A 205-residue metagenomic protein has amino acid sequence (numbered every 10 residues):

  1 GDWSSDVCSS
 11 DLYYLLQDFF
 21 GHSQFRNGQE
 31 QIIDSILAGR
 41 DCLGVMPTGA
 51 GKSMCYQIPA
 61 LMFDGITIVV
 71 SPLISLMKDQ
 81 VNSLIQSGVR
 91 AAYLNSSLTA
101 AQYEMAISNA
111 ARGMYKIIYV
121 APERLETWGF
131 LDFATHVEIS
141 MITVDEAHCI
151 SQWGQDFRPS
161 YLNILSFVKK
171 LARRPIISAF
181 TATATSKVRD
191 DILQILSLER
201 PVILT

Functional and structural regions predicted by a protein language model:
D2-S9: Short, small-residue-biased leader/transition segments that mark boundaries at the very start of proteins
L12-N27, Q152, D156: Dynamic helix-loop-helix/coil hinge segments at AAA+ ATPase domain boundaries and subdomain interfaces
H22-A38: N-terminal pre-P-loop "Q-motif" helix
A38-G44, G65-I66, M114-K116, P175-I176: Pre-Walker A (Motif I) flank of P-loop NTPase domains
G39-I58, I68-S71, F180-T181: Walker A/P-loop
A50, Q57, L98-M141, C149-Q155: Conserved helix/coil segment N-terminal to the catalytic DExD/H
T67-V69, I74-T127, D191-Q194, V202-T205: Conserved nucleic-acid-binding Ia/Ib motif block in the N-terminal RecA-like helicase ATPase lobe
T135-T205: Post-DEXD/H (motif II) to motif III coupling segment of the RecA-like Helicase ATP-binding lobe
